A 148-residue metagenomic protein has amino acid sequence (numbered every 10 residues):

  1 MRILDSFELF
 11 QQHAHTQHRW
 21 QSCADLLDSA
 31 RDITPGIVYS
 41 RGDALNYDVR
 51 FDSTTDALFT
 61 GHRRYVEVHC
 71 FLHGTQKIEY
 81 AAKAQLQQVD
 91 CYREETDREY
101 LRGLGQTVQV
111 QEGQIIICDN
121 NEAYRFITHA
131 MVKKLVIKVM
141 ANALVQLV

Functional and structural regions predicted by a protein language model:
M1-V49, D56-G61: A short, N-terminal "cap"/entry segment at the start of jelly-roll beta-barrel domains of the cupin/DSBH fold
R41-L45, R64-V66, Q76, K133: A generic structural signal for short beta-strands and their flanking turns/coil linkers
D48-H62, R93-L104, D119-E122: Short acidic (Asp/Glu) patches
G61-H62, T128-M131: Short glycine/proline-enriched turns and hinge-like loops at secondary-structure junctions
R64-V66, C70-E99: Glycine- and acidic-residue-biased ligand/ion/polar-headgroup-sensing regions
V68, A130-V148: A short hydrophobic beta-strand segment most commonly corresponding to one strand of the jelly-roll/cupin
V68, Q106-Q109: Short, surface-exposed secondary-structure edge patches
V108-T128, V139: Conserved metal-binding segment of the jelly-roll/cupin
